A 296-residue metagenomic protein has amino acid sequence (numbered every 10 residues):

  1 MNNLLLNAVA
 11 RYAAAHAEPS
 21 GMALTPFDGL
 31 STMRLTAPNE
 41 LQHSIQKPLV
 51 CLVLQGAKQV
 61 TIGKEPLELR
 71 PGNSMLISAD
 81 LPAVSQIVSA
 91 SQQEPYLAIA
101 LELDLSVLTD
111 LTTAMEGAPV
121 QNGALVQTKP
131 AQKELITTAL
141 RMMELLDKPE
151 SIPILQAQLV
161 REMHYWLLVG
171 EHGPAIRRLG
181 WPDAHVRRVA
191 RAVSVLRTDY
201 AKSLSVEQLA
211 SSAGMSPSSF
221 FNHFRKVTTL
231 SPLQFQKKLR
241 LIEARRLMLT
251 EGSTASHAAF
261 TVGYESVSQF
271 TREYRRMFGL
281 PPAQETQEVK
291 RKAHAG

Functional and structural regions predicted by a protein language model:
M1-P26, N39-E40, V120-V126, L145 (+1 more regions): A short, N-terminal "cap"/entry segment at the start of jelly-roll beta-barrel domains of the cupin/DSBH fold
N2-L4, L108-E162, W166, A192-S194: Amphipathic alpha-helical segments enriched in hydrophobic/aromatic residues interleaved with Lys/Arg
M22-P119: N-terminal regulatory/effector-sensing and dimerization cores that precede helix-turn-helix DNA-binding domains
Q59, S203, G252-S253: Residue at a beta-strand N-cap/secondary-structure junction
A131-E134, T138, L159, W181-A192 (+2 more regions): N-terminal positioning helix adjacent to the helix-turn-helix/winged-helix DNA-binding module
W166-H172, W181, R197, S203-L239 (+1 more regions): Basic/polar phosphate-binding segments, predominantly the helix-turn-helix DNA-binding elements of transcriptional
P182-D183, Q236-R245, Q284-G296: Short, basic, alpha-helical segments at the C-terminal edge of helix-turn-helix-like DNA-binding modules
R191-K202, T229, E243-T250: Short, amphipathic alpha-helix enriched in basic
